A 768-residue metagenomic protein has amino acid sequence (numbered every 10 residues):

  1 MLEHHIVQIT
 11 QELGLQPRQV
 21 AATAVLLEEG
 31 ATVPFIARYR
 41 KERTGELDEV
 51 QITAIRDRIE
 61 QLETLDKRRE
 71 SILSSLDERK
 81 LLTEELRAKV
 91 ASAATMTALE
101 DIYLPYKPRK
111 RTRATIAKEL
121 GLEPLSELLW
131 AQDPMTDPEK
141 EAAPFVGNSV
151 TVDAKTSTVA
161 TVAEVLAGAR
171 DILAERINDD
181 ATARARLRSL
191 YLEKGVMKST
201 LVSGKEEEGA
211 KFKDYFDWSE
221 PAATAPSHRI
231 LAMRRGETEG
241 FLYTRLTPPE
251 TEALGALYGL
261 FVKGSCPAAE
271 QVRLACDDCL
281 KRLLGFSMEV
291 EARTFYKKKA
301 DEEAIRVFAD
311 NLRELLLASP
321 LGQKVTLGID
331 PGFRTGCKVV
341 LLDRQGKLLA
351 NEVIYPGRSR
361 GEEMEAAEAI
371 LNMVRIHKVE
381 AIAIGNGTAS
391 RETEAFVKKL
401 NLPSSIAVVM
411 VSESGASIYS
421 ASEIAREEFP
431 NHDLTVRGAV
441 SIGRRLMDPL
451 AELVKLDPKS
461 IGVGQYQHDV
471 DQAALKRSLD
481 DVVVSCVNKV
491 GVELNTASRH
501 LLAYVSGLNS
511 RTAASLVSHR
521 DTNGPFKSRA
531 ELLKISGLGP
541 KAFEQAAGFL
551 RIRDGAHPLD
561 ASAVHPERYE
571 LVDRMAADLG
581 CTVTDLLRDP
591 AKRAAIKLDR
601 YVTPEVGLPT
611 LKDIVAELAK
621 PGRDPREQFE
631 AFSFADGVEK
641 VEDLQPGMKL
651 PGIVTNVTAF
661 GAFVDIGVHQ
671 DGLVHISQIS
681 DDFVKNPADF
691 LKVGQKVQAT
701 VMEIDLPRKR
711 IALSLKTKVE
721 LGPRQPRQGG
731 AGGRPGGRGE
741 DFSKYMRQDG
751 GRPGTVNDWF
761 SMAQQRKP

Functional and structural regions predicted by a protein language model:
G14, S319-L321, V484-S518, D636-G672 (+1 more regions): C-terminal accessory/binding modules appended to enzymatic or scaffolding proteins
V25-E28, P105, I116-E119, A232-G236 (+14 more regions): Replace "in large, NTP-powered and nucleic-acid-processing enzymes" with "in large, NTP-powered factors and other
T32-V33, T44, D48-V152, T156 (+5 more regions): Accessory alpha-helical DNA-binding modules that contact the DNA backbone or grooves
D48-A54, Q61-G328, R334-H432, A439 (+1 more regions): Duplex nucleic acid-engaging cores and interfaces of nucleic-acid transaction enzymes
E85, A98, I102, V409 (+3 more regions): Long, charge-rich intrinsically disordered scaffolds of nucleic-acid metabolism proteins
S189-V196, I329-F333, G387-E392, V411-I418 (+5 more regions): A glycine-rich phosphate-binding loop feature that marks nucleotide/adenosyl-phosphate handling sites
A292-A309, A425, S460-G491, R600-P646: Long, charged amphipathic helices and adjacent flexible linkers at domain junctions
I552-P768: Single-stranded RNA-binding regions, centering on S1/OB-family and related RNA-binding modules
